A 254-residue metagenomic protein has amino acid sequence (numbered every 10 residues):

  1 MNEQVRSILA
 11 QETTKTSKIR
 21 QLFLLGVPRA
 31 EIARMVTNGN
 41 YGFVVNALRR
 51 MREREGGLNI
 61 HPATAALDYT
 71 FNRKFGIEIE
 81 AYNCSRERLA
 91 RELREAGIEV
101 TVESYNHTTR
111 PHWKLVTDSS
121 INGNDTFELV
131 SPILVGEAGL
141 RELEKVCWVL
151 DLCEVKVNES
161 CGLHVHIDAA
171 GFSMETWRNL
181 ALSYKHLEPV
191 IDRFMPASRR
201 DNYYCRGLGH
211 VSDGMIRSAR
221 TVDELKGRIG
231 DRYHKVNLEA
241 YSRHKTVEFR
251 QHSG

Functional and structural regions predicted by a protein language model:
M1-K15: Basic, amphipathic alpha-helix used for nucleic-acid engagement in HTH/winged-helix/SANT-Myb modules and analogous
Q11-V27: Short, amphipathic alpha-helical "recognition" segments used to contact nucleic acids or chromatin
T14, M51-R52: Short acidic, low-complexity intrinsically disordered linear motifs used for protein-protein interactions
L25-M35, G162-H164: Short, charged amphipathic recognition helices of the HTH superfamily and cognate SANT/SANTA-like modules
A30, R34-R49: Short, basic interhelical loop/turn and adjoining N-cap of the next helix at nucleic-acid- or acidic-partner-contacting
E31, G42, E53-K156, A170-G254: C-terminal accessory/tail domains of diverse enzymes
